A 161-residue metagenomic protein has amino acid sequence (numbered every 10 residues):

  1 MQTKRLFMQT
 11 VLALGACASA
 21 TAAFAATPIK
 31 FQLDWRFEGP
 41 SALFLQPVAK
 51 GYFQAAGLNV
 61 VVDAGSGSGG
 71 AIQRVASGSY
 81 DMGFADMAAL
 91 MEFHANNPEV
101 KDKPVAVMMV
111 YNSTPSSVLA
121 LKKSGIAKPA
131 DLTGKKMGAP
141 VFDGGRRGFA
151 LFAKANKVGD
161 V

Functional and structural regions predicted by a protein language model:
M1, A25-A26: Absolute protein N-terminus
T3-M8: N-terminal export leaders
A13, A23-F24: Cleavable N-terminal signal peptides
T27-D160: Short, glycine-/small- and polar/acidic-enriched structural segments that line small-molecule recognition paths
